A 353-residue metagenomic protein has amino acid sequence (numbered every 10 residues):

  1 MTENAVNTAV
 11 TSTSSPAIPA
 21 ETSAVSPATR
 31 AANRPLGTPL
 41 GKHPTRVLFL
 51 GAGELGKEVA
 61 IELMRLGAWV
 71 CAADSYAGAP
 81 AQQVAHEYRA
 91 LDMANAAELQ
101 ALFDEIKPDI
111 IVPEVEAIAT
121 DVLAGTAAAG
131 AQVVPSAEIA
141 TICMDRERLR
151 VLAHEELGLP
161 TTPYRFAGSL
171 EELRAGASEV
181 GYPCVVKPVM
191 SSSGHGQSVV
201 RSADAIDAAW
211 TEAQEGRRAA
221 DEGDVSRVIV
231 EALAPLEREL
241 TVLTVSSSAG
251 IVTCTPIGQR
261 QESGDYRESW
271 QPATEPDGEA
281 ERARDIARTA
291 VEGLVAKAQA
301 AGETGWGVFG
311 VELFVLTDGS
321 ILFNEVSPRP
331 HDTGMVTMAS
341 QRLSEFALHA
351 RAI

Functional and structural regions predicted by a protein language model:
M1-V151, E171: ATP-binding N-terminal substructure of ATP-dependent carboxylate-amine bond-forming enzymes
E3-N7, V25-L36, L50-A52, T289-I353: ATP-dependent carboxylate activation and anion-phosphoryl transfer catalytic cores that bind Mg-ATP to form
T45, T162, C184, H195 (+4 more regions): Change "...and in nucleic-acid phosphodiester-cleaving endonucleases..." to "...and in nucleic-acid processing enzymes
I110-P113, P163, I229-E231: Short catalytic-loop micro-motif centered on adjacent basic/acidic residues
A137-Q197, A203: A conserved helix-loop-beta module that forms one wall/lid of the active-site cleft in ATP-utilizing catalytic domains
V200-V311, V315-T317: Internal nucleotide-binding/catalytic subdomain
